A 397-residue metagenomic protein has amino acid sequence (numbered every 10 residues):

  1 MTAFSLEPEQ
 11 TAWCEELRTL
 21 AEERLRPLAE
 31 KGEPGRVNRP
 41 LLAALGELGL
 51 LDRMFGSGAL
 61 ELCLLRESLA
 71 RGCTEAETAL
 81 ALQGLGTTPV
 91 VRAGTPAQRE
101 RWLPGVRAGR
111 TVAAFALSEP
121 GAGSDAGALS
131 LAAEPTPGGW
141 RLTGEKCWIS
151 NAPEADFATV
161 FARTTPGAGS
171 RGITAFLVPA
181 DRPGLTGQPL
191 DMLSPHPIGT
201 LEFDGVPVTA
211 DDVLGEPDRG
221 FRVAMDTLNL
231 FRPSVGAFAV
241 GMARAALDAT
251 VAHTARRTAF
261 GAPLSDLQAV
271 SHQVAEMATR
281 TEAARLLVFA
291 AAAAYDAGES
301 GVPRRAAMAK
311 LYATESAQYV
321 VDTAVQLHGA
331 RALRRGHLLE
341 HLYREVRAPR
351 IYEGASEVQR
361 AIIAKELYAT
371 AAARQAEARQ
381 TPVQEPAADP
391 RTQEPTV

Functional and structural regions predicted by a protein language model:
M1-T74, G105, G109, G139 (+1 more regions): Alpha-helical interface subdomain recognition
E77-A97, G123: N-terminal glycine-rich flavin-associated loop
L80, G121-S124, I149-N151, G167 (+1 more regions): Short Gly/Pro-enriched turn/cap motifs at secondary-structure boundaries
G109-L117: A short, Trp-centered hydrophobic/proline-enriched beta-strand micro-motif
A128, A180-P207: Flexible, small-/acidic-enriched active-site or ligand-binding loops
L131-E134: A structural signal for short hydrophobic beta-strand segments in well-ordered beta-sheet cores
T143-T186: A short core secondary-structure module
G199-T227: A short, charged helix-loop
